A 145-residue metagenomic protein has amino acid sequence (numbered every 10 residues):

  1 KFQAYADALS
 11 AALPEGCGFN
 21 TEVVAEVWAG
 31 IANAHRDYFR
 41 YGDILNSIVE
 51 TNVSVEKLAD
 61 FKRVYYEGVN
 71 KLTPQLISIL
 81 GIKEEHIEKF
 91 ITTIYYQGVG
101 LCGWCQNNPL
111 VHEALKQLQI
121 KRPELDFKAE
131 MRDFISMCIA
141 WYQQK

Functional and structural regions predicted by a protein language model:
A4-Y38, F90-I94: Hydrophobic alpha-helical connector segments
L9-G16, N46-V49, C105, Y142-K145: Secondary-structure edge/capping motif, primarily at the C-terminal ends of alpha-helices and the immediately following
A29-K71: Short secondary-structure transition hinges
I44-S47, F90-T93, Q97: Short acidic/histidine-centered micro-motifs embedded in hydrophobic/aromatic stretches that mark compact functional
V49-V53, H86, K116-Q119: A short small-residue
E67-P74, S78, I82, Q97-K145: C-terminal peripheral helix-coil segments that are non-catalytic and often amphipathic
L80-I91: Membrane-interface starts of transmembrane alpha-helices
